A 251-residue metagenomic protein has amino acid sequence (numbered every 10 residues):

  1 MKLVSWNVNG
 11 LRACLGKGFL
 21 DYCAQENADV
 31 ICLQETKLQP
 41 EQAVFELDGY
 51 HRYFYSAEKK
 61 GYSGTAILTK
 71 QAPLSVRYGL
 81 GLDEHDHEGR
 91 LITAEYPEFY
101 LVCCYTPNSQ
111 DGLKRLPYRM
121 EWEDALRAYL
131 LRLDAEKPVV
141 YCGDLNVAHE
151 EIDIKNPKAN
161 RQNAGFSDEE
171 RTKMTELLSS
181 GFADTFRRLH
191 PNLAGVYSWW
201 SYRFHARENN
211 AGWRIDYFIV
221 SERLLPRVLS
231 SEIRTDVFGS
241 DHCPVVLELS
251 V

Functional and structural regions predicted by a protein language model:
M1-L47, A57-S63, Y78: N-terminal, active-site-proximal structural segment of metallo-dependent hydrolase catalytic domains
M1-N9, E98-Q110, C142: Active-site-proximal beta-strand elements of phosphoester/diester hydrolases
N7, C23-E41, L101, L130-E151 (+4 more regions): Active-site beta-strand/loop signature of hydrolases that rely on acidic residues for catalysis
V30, H51, W122-A211, I215: Metal-dependent phosphoesterases centered on the DNase I-like endonuclease/exonuclease/phosphatase
K37, A43-S109: Structured beta-strand-rich core segments of catalytic domains in phosphoester-bond hydrolases
K60-S75, V196, R203-P226: Conserved beta strand-loop-helix elements of the APE1-like EEP
K70, A94-P97, S221-E222, L247-V251: Active-site beta-strand termini and strand-to-loop segments that position acidic
G81-L82, P107-E123, K158-N163: Surface-exposed cleft-lining segments at the edges of enzyme active sites
